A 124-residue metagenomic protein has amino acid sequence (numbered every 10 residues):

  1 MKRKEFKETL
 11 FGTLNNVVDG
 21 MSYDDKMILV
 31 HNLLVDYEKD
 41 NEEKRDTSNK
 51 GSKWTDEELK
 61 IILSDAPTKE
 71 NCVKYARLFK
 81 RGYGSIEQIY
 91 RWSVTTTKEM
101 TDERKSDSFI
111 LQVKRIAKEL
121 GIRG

Functional and structural regions predicted by a protein language model:
M1-S64, E70-G124: Intrinsically disordered, low-complexity regulatory regions of eukaryotic nuclear gene-regulatory proteins
